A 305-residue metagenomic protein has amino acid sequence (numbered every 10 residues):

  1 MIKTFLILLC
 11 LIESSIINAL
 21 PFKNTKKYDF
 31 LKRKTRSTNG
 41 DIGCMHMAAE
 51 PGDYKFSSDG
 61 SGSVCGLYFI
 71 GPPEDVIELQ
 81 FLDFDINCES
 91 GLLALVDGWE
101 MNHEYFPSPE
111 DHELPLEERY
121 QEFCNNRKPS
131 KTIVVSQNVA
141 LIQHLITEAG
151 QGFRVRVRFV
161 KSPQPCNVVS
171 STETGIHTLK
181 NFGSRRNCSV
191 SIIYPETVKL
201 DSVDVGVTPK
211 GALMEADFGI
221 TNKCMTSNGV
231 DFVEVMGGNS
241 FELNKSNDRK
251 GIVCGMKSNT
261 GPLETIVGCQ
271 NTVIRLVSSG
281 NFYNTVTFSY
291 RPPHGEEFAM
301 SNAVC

Functional and structural regions predicted by a protein language model:
I2-C305: Domain-level representation of secreted and single-pass membrane ectodomains enriched in extracellular protease systems
